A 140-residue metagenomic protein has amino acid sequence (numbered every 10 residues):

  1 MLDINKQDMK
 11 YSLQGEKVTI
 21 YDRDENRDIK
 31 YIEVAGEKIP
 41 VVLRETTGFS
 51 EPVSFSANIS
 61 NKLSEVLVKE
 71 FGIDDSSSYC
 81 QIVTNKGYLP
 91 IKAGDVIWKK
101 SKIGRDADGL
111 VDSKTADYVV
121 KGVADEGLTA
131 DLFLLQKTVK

Functional and structural regions predicted by a protein language model:
M1-E33: N-terminal intrinsically disordered, low-complexity, charge/repeat-rich segments that act as generic
L2-I4, G36-K140: Short, conserved turn/kink motifs that form compact alpha/beta structural patches or helix kinks used as
